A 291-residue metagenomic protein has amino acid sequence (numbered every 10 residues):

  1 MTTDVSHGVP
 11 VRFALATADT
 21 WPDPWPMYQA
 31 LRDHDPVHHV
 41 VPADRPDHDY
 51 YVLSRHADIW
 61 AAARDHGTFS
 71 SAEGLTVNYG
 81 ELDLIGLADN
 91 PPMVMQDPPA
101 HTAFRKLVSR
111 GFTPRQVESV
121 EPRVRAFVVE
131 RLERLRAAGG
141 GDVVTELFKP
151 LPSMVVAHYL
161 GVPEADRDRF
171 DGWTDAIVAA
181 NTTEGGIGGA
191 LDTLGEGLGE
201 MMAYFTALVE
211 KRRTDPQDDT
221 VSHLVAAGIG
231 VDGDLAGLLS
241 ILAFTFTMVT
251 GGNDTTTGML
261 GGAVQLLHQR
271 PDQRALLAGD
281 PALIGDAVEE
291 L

Functional and structural regions predicted by a protein language model:
M1-E290: Cytochrome P450
